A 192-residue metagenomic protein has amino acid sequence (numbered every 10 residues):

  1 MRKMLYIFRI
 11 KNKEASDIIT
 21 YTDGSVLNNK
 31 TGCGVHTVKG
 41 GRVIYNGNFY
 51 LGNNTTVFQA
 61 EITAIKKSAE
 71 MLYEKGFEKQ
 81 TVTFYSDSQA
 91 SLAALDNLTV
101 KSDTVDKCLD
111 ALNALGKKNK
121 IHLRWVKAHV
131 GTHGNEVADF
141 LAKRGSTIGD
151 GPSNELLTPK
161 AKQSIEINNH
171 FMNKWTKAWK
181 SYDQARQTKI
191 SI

Functional and structural regions predicted by a protein language model:
L5, G41, S68, H129 (+3 more regions): Residue-level detector of intrinsically disordered/flexible regions characterized by low predicted structural confidence
L5-F77, L95-D96: RNase H-like nuclease fold core
L5-R9, C108-N113, I192: Intrinsically disordered, low-complexity boundary segments flanking structured domains
L5-Y6, I62-A64, L123, D139 (+2 more regions): Intrinsically disordered, low-complexity segments enriched in glycine/proline and serine/threonine
R9-L27, N154-I192: Helix/loop segments that flank and initiate small ligand/metal-binding modules
T63-E136, F140, G145-S146, D150-I165: RNase H catalytic domain
